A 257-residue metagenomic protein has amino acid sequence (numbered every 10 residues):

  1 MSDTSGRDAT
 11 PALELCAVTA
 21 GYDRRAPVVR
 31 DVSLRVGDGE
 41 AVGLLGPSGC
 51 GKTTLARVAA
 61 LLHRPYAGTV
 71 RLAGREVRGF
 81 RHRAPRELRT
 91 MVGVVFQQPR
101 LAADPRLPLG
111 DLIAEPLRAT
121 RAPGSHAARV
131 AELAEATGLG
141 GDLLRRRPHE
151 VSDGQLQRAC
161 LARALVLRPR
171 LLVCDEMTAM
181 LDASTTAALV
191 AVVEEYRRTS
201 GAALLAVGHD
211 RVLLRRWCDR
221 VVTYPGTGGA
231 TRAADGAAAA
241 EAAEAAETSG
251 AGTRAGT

Functional and structural regions predicted by a protein language model:
A60: Helix-to-loop junction immediately C-terminal to a conserved catalytic motif
G68-G79: Conserved ABC transporter NBD signature motif
V77-G93, L107, A119: ABC ATPase NBD coupling module
Q98, P105-A119: Q-loop/switch helix immediately C-terminal to the Walker
S125-D142: Conserved ABC ATPase "signature" region
R147-V151, Q155: Conserved ABC ATPase signature
R168: Conserved catalytic motifs of ABC-family nucleotide-binding domains
